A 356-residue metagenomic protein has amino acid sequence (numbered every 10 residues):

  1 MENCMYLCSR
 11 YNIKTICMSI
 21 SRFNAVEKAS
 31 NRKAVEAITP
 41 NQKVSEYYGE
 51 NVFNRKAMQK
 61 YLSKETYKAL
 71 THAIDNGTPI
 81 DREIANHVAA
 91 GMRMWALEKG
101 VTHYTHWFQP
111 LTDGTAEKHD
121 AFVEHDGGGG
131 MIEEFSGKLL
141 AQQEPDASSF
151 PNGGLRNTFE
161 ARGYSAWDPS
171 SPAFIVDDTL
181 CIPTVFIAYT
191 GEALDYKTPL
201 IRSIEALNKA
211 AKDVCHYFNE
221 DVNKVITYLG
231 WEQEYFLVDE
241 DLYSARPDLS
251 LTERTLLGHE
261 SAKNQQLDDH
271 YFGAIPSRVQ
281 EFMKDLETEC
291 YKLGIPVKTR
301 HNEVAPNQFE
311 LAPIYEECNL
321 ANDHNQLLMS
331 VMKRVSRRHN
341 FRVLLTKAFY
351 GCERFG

Functional and structural regions predicted by a protein language model:
E2, S19, P183-V185: The identity of the second residue at the extreme N-terminus of proteins
E2-K14: Short, positively charged and aromatic/hydrophobic N-terminal segments
K14, G100-T102, W231, L328: Generic detector of short, well-ordered, non-transmembrane alpha-helical segments enriched in hydrophobic residues
C17-N24, D75-D81, E253-D268: An N-terminal domain-start capping segment
C17-N41, T158-F174, T179: N-terminal hydrophobic targeting/anchoring segments and the immediately downstream early-domain regions of hydrolases
S19-L62, Y217, K224-L242, P247 (+1 more regions): Active-site-facing alpha/beta catalytic cores
S30-G137, A141-N157: Histidine/acidic residue-rich metal-binding segments in metalloenzymes
E160-T346, Y350-G356: Glycine-rich, acidic/polar active-site loops that bind/position phosphate-bearing ligands
